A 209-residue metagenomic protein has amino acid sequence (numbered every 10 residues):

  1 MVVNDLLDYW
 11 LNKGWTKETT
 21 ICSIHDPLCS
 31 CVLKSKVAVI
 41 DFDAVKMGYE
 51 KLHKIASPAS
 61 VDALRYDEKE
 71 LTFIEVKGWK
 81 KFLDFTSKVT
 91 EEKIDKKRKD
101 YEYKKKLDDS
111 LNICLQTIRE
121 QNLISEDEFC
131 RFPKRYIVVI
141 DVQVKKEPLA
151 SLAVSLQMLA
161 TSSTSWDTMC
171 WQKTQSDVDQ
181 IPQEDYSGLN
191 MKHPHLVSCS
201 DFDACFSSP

Functional and structural regions predicted by a protein language model:
M1-P58, C199-P209: Basic, amphipathic N-terminal segments that precede the first structured/catalytic domain
L28, A44-K46, D67, G78-K80 (+1 more regions): Short, flexible loop/turn elements at secondary-structure junctions
K51-K54, V61-D62, N122-D127: Catalytic micro-motifs at enzyme active sites that drive phosphoryl/nucleotidyl and oxygen chemistry
A56-S60, K69, R131: Short connector loops at helix/strand junctions that flank enzyme active sites, especially segments positioning acidic
S60, F73, L83-F85: Acidic (Asp/Glu-rich) sequence patches and key acidic residues that form negatively charged surfaces used
A63-R65, E70-G78, S110: Conserved catalytic cores of phosphodiester-cleaving nucleases, focusing on short active-site segments
W79-V144, M169: Catalytic cores of nucleic-acid endonucleases
E128-V197: Short, low-complexity, polybasic intrinsically disordered segments
